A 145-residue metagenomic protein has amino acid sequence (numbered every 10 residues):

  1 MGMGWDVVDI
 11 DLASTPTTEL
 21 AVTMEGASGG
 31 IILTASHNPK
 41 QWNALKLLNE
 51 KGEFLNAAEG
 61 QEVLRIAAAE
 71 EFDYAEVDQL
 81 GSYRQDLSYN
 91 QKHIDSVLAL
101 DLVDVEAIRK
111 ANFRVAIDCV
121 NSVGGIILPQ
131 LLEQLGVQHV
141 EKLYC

Functional and structural regions predicted by a protein language model:
M1-K51: Ferredoxin-reductase
N43-C145: Gly/Ser/Thr-enriched, mixed-charge loops and adjacent short helices that form phosphate/oxyanion-binding elements
